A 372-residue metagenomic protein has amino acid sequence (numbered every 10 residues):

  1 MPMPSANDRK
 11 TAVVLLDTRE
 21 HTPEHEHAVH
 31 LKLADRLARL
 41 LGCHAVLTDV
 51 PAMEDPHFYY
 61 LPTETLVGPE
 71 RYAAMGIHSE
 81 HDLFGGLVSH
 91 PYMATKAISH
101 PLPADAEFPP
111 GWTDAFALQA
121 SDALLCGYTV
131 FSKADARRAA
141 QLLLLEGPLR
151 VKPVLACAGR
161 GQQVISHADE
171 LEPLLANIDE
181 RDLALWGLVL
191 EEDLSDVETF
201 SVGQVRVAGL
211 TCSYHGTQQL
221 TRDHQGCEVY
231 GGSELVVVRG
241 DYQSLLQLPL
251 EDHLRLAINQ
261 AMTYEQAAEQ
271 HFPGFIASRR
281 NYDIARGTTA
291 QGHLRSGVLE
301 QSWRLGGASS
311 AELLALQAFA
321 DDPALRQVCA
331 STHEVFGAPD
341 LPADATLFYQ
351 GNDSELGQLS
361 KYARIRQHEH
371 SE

Functional and structural regions predicted by a protein language model:
P2-A45, W112-A115: Short, charged N-terminal beta->alpha structural module
L41-L145: Conserved N-proximal alpha/beta basic substrate-recognition cap immediately N-terminal to, or forming the N-lobe
I98-L188, S195, R206-G209, T221-R222 (+1 more regions): Active-site nucleotide/adenylate-binding loops and adjacent lid/helix of ATP-dependent enzymes
L155-A156, D193-V197, G274-R279: A short catalytic or substrate-binding loop motif that flags glycine-/basic-rich loops and adjacent residues that bind
P173-G232, N281-V298, S302, G306: Phosphate-binding site of ATP-dependent enzymes
C227-L294, D321, L325, C329-Q358: A long amphipathic alpha-helix within ATP-dependent nucleotide-binding catalytic cores
R295-A330: C-terminal catalytic subdomain
Q350-E372: Long, Lys/Arg- and hydrophobic-enriched amphipathic alpha-helices
